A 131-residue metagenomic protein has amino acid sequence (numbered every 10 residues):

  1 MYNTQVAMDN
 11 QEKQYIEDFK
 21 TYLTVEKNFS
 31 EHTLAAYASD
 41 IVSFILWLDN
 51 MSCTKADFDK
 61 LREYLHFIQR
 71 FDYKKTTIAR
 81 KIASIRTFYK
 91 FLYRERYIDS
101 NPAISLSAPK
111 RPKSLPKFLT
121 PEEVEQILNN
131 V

Functional and structural regions predicted by a protein language model:
Y2-V6, E17-H32, A38-L115, N130: N-terminal core-binding DNA-recognition domain of tyrosine recombinases/integrases
M8-Q14: A detector for short, charged/polar N-terminal pre-domain segments
F118-L119: Two-component histidine phosphotransfer core
E125-V131: Short, intrinsically disordered, charge-balanced linker/junction segments flanking boundaries in proteins
